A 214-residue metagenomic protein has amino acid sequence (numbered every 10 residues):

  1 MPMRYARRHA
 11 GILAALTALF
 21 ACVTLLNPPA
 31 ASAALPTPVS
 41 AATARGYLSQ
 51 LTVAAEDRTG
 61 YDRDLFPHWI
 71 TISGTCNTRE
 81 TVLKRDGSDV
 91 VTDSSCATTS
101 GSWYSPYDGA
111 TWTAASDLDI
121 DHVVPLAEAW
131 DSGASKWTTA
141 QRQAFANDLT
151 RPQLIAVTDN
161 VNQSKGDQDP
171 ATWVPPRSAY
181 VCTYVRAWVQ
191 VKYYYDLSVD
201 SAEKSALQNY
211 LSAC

Functional and structural regions predicted by a protein language model:
M1-A34: Secretory targeting and sorting signals
P2, A30-S73, S201-S205, S212: N-terminal module-boundary/linker segments of secreted carbohydrate-active enzymes
V23, T81, E128-S132: Active-site-proximal flexible loops/turns
R45-L48, T81-K84, L149: Generic hydrophobic, helix-prone segments enriched in Leu/Val/Ile
T52-L126: Secreted/periplasmic proteins that engage bacterial cell-wall peptidoglycan
W103-C214: Domain-level detector of nuclease and nuclease-like folds in predominantly extracellular/periplasmic contexts
